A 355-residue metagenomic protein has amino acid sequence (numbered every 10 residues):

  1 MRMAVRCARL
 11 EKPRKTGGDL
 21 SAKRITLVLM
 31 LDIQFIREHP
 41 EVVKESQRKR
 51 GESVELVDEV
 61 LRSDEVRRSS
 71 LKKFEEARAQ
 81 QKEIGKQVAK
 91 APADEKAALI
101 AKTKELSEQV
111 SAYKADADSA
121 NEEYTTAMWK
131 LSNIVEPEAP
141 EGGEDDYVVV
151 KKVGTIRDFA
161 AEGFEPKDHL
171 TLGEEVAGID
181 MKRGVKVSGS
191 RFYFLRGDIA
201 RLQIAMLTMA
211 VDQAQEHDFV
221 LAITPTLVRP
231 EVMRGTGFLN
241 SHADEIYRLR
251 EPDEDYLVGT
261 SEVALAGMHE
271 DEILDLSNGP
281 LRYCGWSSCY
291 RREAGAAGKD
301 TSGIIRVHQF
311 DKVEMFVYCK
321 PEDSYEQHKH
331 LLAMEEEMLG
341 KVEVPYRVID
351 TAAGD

Functional and structural regions predicted by a protein language model:
M1-M3: Methionine residue identity
L10-K12, R157: Short linear/disordered segments characteristic of secreted peptide precursors and small low-complexity proteins
P13, R24: Cationic, low-complexity basic patches in intrinsically disordered or flexible, solvent-exposed regions
L27-R157, G178: N-terminal alpha-helical targeting/anchoring segments
S53, K152-G354: TRNA-recognition modules of translation machinery and tRNA-sensing kinases, especially anticodon-binding
